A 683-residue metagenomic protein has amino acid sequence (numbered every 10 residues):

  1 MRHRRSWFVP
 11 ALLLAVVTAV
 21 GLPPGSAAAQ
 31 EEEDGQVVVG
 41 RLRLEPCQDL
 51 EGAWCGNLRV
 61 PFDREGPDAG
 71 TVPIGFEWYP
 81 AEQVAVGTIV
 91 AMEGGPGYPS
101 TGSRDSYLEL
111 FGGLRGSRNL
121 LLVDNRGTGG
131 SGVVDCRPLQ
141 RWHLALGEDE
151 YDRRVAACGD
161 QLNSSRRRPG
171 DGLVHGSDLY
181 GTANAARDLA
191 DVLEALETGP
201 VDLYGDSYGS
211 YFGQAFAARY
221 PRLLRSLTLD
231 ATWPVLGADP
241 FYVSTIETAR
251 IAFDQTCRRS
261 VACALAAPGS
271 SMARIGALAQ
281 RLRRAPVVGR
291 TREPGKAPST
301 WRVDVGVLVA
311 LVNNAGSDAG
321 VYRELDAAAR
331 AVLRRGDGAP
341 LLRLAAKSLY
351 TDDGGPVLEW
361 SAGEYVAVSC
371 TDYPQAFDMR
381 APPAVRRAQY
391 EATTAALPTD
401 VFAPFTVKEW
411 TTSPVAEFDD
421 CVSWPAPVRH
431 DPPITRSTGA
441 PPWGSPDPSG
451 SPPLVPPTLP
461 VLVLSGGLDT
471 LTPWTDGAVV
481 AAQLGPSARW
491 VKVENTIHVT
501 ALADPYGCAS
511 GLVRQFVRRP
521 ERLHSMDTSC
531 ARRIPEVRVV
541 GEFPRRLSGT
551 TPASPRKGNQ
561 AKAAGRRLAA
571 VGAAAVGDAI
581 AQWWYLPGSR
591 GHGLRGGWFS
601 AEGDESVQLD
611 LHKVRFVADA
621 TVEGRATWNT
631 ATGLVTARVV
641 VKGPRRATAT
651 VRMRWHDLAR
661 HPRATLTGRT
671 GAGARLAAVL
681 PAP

Functional and structural regions predicted by a protein language model:
R2-Q30, L189: Secretory targeting and sorting signals
F8-L14, Q30, L58, I89 (+3 more regions): Hydrophobic/basic alpha-helical segments enriched in Actinobacteria
E32-V307, Y373, F377-P683: Gly/Pro-rich cap/lid or specificity-loop segments adjacent to the active site
C257, V312, C370: A residue-level signal for conserved active-site and pocket-lining positions in enzyme catalytic cores
R281, A285-V288, N314-A315, A331 (+3 more regions): Surface-exposed polar/charged interaction patches
S299-P340, E359: P-loop NTPase catalytic cores that bind/hydrolyze ATP
V321-A345, R380-T394, T528-A531: Short alpha-helical "patches" and their helix-cap loops
L341-D378, R387-E391: Long, low-complexity segments enriched in small/aliphatic residues
